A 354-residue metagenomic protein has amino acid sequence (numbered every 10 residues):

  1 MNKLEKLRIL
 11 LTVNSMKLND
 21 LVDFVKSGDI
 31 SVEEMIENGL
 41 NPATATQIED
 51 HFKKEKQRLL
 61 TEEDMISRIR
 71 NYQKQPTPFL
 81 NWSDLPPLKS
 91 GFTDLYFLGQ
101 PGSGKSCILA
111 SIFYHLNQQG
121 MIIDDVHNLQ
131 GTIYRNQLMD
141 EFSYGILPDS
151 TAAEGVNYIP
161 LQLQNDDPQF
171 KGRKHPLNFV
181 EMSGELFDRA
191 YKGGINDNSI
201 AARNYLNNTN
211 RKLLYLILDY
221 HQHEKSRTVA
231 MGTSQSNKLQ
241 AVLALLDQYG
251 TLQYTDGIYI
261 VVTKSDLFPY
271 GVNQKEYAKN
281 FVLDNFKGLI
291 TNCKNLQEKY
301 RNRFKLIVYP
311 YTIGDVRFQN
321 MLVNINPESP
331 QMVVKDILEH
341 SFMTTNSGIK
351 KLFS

Functional and structural regions predicted by a protein language model:
Q57-P86: N-terminal pre-Walker A segment at the start of P-loop NTPase domains
L95-F97: Hydrophobic anchor at the beta1->P-loop junction of P-loop NTPases
Q100, S111: P-loop (Walker A) phosphate-binding loop of NTP-binding proteins
S103-G104: Conserved glycine(s) of the Walker
I108: Hydrophobic positions on the alpha1 helix immediately C-terminal to the Walker A/P-loop
Y114-A153: Flexible phosphate/Mg2+-sensing switch loops adjacent to catalytic phosphate-binding sites
V156-Q162, Q169-R211, H223-K225: Switch II of P-loop NTPase G domains
A201-L206, N210-S354: Conserved GTP-binding G-domain of TRAFAC-class P-loop NTPases and closely related GTPase folds
